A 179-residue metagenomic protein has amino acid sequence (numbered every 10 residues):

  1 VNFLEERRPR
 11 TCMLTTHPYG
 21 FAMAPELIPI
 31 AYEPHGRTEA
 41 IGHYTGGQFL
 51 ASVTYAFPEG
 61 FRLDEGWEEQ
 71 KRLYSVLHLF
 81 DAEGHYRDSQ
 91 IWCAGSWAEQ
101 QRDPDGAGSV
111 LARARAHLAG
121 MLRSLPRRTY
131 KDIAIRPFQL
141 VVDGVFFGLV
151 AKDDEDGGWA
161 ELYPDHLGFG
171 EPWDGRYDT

Functional and structural regions predicted by a protein language model:
F3-T179: Sequence signature of WD/YWTD-type beta-propeller architectures
